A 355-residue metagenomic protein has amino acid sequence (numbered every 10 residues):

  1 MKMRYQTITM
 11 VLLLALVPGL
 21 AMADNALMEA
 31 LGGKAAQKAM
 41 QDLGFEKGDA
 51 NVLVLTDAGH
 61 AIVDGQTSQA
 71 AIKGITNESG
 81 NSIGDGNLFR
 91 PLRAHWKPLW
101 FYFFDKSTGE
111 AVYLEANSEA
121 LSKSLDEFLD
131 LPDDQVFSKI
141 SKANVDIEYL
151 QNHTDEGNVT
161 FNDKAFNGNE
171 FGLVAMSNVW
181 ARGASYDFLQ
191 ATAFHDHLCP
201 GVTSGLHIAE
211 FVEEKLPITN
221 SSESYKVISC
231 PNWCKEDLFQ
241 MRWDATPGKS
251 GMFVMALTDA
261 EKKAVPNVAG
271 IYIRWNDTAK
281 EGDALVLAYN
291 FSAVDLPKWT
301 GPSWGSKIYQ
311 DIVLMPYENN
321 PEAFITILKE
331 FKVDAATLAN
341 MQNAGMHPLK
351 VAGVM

Functional and structural regions predicted by a protein language model:
M1, L20-D24: Basic/polar N-terminal segments that are highly enriched at the extreme N-terminus, encompassing both cleavable
M1-K2, L14: Short alpha-helix boundary/capping motifs
K2-T9: Bacterial N-terminal signal peptides that target proteins for export
M10-V17: Bacterial N-terminal signal peptides
A23-L198, H207-M355: Non-transmembrane, aqueous-exposed alpha-helical and coiled segments at domain scale
